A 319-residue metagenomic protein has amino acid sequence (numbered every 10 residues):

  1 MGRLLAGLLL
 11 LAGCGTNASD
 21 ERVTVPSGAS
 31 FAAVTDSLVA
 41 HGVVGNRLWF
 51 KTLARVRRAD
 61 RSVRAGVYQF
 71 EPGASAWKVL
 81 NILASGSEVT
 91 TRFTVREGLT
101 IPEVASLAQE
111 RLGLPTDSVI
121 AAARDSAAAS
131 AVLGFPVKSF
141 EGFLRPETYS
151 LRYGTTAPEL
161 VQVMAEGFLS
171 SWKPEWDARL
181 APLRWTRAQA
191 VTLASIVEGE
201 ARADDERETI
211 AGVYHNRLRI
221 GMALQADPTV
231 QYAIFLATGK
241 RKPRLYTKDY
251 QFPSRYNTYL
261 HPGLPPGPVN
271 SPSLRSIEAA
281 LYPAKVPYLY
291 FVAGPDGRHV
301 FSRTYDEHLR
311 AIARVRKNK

Functional and structural regions predicted by a protein language model:
M1-G7: Sec-dependent signal peptide recognition, specifically the positively charged N-region followed immediately by
R3, G42-G45, S87, R202-D205 (+2 more regions): Short coil/turn residues that cap or connect secondary-structure elements
L8-G15: Hydrophobic h-region of N-terminal signal peptides that target proteins for export in Gram-negative bacteria
L11, A59, A313-R316: Charged, amphipathic alpha-helical interaction segments
G15-W172: Signal peptide-directed extracytoplasmic domains
E110-D117, A121, A127-K319: Bacterial extracytoplasmic/cell-wall-associated proteins, especially those involved in peptidoglycan
